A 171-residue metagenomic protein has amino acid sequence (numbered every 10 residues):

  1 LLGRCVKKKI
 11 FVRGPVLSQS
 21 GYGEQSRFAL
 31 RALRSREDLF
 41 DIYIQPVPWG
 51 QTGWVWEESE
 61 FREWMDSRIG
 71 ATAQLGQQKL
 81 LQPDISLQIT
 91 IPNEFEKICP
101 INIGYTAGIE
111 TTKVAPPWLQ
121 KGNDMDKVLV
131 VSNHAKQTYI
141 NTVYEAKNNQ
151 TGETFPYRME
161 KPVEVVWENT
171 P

Functional and structural regions predicted by a protein language model:
L1-Q51: N-terminal subdomain of nucleotide-sugar transferases
F11-R13, Q51-T138: Extended catalytic core of nucleotide-activated donor transferases of GT-like folds
R36-D38, I98, Y157-M159: Short, structurally constrained coil/turn elements that cap an alpha-helix or connect an alpha-helix to the following
F40-I42, N102, V163: Hydrophobic anchor at the start of a short beta-strand that flanks the dinucleotide cofactor-binding loop
V47-W49, I91, E168-T170: Residues that form or immediately flank small-molecule/cofactor binding pockets and catalytic motifs
K127-P171: Donor nucleotide-sugar binding/catalytic pocket of nucleotide-sugar-dependent glycosyltransferases
